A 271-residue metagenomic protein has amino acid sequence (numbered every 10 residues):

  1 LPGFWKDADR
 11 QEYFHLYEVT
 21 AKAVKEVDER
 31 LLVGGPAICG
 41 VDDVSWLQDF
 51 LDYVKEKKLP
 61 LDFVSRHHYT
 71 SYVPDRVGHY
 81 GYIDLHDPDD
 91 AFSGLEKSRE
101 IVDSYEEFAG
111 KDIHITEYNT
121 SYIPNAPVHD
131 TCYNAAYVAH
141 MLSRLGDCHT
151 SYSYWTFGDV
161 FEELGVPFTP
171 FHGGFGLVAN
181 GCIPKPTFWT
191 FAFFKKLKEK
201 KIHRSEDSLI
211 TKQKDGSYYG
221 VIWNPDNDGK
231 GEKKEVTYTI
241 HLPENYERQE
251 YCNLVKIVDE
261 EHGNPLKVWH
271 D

Functional and structural regions predicted by a protein language model:
L1, H67, Y152-W155: Conserved residues at the C-terminal ends of beta-strands
P2, V41-D43, S71-P74, T120-P124 (+3 more regions): Flexible loop/turn segments at secondary-structure boundaries
D9-T150, P170: Noncatalytic carbohydrate-binding groove/subsite architecture in carbohydrate-active enzymes
Y69, Y118, F157-G158, G181 (+2 more regions): Histidine- and/or cysteine-centered catalytic micro-motif in compact active-site loops
V102, E106, H149, K195-I202 (+1 more regions): Alpha-helix capping/termination and helix-coil
L142, T156, F168-S205: Catalytic cores of secreted or luminal carbohydrate-active enzymes
D207-N264: Carbohydrate-binding surface patches
W269-D271: Short, surface-exposed loop/helix-turn segments at secondary-structure junctions that function as lids/hinges flanking
